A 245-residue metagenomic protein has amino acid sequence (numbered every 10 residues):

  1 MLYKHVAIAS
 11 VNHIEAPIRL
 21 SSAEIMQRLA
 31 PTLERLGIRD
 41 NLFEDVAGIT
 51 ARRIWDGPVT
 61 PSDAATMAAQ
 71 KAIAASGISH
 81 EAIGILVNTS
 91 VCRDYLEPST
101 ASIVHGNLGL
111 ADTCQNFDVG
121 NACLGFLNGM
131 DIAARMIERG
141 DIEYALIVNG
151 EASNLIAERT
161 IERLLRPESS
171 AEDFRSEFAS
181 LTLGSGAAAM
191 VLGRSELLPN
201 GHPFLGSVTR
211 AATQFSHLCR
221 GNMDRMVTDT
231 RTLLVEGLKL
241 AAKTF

Functional and structural regions predicted by a protein language model:
M1-G57, S169-K239, K243: Condensing-enzyme catalytic core mediating Claisen C-C bond formation in acyl metabolism
A9-N12, G120, A145-E151, L192: Short beta-strand segments
L36-F43, Y95-G109, I156-E168, F215-C219: Acidic-glycine-rich active-site phosphate/pyrophosphate-binding loop
D40-V46, T50-D63, V91-Y144: Conserved catalytic cysteine-centered active-site region of acyl-thioester-dependent Claisen-condensing enzymes
T50, A82-V87, L108-V119, E168-R175 (+1 more regions): Glycine/charged-rich beta-loop-alpha catalytic/anionic-binding loops adjacent to active sites
A68-G84, K243-F245: Phosphate/pyrophosphate-binding loops at sites that engage ATP/ADP/AMP, CoA/4′-phosphopantetheine, polyphosphate
E138-S180: Flexible, glycine-rich active-site loops centered on histidine and acidic residues that chelate a metal or position
